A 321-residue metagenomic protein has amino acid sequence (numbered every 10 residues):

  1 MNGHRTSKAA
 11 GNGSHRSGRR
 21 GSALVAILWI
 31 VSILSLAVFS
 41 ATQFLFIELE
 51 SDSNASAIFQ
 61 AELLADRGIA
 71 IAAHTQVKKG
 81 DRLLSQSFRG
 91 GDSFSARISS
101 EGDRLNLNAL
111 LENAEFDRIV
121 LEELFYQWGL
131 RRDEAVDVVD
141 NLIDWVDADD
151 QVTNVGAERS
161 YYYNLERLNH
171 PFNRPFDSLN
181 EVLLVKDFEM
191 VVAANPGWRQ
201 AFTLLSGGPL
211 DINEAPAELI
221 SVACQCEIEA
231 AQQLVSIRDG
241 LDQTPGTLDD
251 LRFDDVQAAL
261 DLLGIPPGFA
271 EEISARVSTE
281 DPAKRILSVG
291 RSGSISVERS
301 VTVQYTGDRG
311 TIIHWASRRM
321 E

Functional and structural regions predicted by a protein language model:
N2-K8, N12-R16, R20-E321: Compositionally biased linear targeting/interaction segments
